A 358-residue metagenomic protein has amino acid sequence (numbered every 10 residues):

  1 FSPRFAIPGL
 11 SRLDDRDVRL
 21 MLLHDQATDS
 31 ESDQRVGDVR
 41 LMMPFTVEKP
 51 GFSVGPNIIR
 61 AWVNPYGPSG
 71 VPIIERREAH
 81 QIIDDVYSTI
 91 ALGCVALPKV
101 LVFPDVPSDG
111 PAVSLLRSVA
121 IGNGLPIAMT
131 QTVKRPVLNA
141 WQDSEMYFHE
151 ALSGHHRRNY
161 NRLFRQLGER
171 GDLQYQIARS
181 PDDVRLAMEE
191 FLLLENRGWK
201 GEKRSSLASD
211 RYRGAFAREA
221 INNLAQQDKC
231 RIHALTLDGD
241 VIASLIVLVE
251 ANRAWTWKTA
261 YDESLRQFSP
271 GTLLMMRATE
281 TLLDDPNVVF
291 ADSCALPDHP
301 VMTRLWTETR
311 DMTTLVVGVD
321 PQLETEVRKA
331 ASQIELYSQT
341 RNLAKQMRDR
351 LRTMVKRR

Functional and structural regions predicted by a protein language model:
F1-W62, D105-Q267, R357: A conserved beta-strand-loop-helix scaffold within acyl/acetyltransferase catalytic domains
D25-D29, K49-Q131, L248-V317: Acyl-donor binding region in acyl/amide transferases
A79-Q81, D143-E145, Q322-E324: Short helix-loop capping/hinge motifs at secondary-structure junctions, enriched in acidic/polar residues
Y87-T89, E150-H156, R328-Y337: Short intrinsically disordered coil segments
K134, D182, D298, V319-Q322: Residue-level detector of flexible, active-site-proximal loop/helix-junction positions within diverse enzyme catalytic
N139-A140, V317-P321: Short beta-strand-to-coil "C-cap" segments at the C-terminal boundary of structured domains/repeats, marking
Y147-F148, T303-L305, E326-K329: Short conserved micro-motifs at the rims of enzyme active sites and ligand-binding pockets
V319-R358: Membrane-proximal basic amphipathic "stem/tether" segments
